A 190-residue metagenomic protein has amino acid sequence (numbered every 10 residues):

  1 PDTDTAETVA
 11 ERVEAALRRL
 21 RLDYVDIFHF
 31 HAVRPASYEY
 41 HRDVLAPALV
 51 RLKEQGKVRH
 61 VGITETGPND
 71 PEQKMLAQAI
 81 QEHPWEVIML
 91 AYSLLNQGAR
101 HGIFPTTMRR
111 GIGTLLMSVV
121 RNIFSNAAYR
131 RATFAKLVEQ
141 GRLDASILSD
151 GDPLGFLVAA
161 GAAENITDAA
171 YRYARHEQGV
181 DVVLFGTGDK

Functional and structural regions predicted by a protein language model:
P1-T3, I27-H31, L90: A short, structured active-site edge motif that brings together acidic residues
T3-E11: Glycine-rich anion/phosphate-binding loops
R12, F28, A169-R172: Generic alpha-helical secondary-structure signal
R12-L20, L49, L76: Short, charged beta->alpha transition segments
L17-A36, Y40: Active-site groove signature of glycoside hydrolases
V33-K190: Beta/alpha (TIM)-barrel catalytic core signal, keyed to glycine-rich beta->alpha loops juxtaposed to Asp/Glu that bind
